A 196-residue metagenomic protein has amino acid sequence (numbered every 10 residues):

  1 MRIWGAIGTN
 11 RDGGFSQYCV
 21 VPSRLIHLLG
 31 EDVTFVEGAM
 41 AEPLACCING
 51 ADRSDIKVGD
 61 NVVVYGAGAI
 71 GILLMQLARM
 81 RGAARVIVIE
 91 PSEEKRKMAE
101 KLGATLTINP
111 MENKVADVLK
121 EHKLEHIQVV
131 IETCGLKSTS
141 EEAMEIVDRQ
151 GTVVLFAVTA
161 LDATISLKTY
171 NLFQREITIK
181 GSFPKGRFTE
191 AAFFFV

Functional and structural regions predicted by a protein language model:
M1-I26: Glycine-rich phosphate/adenylate-binding loop and adjacent beta-alpha elements of nucleotide- or dinucleotide-binding
V33-E112: Mid-domain Rossmann-like dinucleotide-binding core that forms the NAD(H)/NADP(H) cofactor-binding site
D60, G151-T152, I177: Glycine-centered, small-residue-biased loops immediately flanking beta-strands in adenine/cofactor-binding cores
A116-K120, L124, L161-V196: C-terminal substrate-binding/catalytic core of Rossmann-like NAD(P)-dependent dehydrogenases/reductases
Q128-I131: N-terminal Rossmann-like NAD(P) cofactor-binding module of classical short-chain dehydrogenase/reductase
T133-E141: Beta-loop-alpha module in the N-terminal Rossmann-like domain of NAD(P)-dependent dehydrogenases, especially those
V147-R149: Helix-to-beta-strand junctions that scaffold the AdoMet/dcAdoMet cofactor pocket in Class I SAM-dependent enzymes
F156-A157: Acidic carboxylate diad motif detector
